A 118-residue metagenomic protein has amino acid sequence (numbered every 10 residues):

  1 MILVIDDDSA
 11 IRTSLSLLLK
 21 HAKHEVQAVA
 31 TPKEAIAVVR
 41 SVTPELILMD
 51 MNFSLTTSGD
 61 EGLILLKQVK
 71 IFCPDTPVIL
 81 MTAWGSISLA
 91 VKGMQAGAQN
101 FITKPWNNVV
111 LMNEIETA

Functional and structural regions predicted by a protein language model:
S9-Q27: Two-component/phosphorelay signaling modules centered on CheY-like receiver
K23-P32, V38, S58: Short hydrophobic/Thr-rich beta-strand motif most characteristic of the beta2 strand and flanking loop of CheY-like
A37, S58-P74: Short amphipathic alpha-helix used as the core "switch/output" element in two-component signaling
V42-L48, N52-F53: Active-site beta3 strand of CheY-like receiver
T43-E45, I71-P77: His-Asp phosphorelay/catalytic-motif detector in bacterial-type signaling
I87-S88, I102-I115: C-terminal output helix
